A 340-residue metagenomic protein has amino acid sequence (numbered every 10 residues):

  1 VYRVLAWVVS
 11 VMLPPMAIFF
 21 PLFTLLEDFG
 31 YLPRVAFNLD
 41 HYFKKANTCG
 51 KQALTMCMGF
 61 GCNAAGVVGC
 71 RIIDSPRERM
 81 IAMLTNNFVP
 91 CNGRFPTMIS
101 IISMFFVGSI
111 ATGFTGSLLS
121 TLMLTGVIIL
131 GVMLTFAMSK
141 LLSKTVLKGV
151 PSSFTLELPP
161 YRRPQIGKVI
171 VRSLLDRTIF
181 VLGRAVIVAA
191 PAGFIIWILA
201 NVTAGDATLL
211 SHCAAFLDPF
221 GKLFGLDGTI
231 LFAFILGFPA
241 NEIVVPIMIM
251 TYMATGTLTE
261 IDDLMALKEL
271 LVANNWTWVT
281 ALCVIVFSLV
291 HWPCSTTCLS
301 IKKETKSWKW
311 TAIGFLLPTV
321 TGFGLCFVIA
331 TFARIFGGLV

Functional and structural regions predicted by a protein language model:
V1-E27, S120-F234, A312-V340: Selected transmembrane alpha-helices and immediately adjacent juxtamembrane segments of polytopic inner-membrane
V1-V4, A46, G66-A82, G193-T319 (+1 more regions): Extended, low-charge hydrophobic alpha-helical regions
P14, L32-A36, C49, E78-I81 (+5 more regions): Membrane-water interface of transmembrane alpha-helices in multipass transporters/channels
P14-L26, N47-F106, N241, S288-C298: Transmembrane alpha-helix detector for multi-pass membrane proteins
L26-K45, G69-N86, V107, S139-P159 (+1 more regions): Juxtamembrane helix-loop transition segments at the membrane interface in multi-pass membrane proteins
G30, C91, T178, D227 (+1 more regions): Residue-level signature of catalytic and energy-coupling elements of molecular machines, predominantly ATP/GTP-dependent
P33-A65, K148-S173, Y252-A266: Juxtamembrane inter-helical linkers in multi-pass membrane proteins
P96-L122, T296-S307, V328-L339: Transmembrane helix-loop junctions at the membrane interface of multipass transporters and ion channels
